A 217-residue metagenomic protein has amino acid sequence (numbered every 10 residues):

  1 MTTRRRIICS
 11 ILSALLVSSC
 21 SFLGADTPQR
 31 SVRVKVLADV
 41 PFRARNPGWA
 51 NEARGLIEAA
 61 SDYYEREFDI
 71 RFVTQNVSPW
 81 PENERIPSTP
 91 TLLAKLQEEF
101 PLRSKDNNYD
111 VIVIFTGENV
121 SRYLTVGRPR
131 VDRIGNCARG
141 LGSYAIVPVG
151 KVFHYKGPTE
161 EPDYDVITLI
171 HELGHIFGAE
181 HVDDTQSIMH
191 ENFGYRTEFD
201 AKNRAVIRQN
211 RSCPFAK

Functional and structural regions predicted by a protein language model:
I7-C9: N-terminal export leaders
L15-V17: Hydrophobic core
L23-A25: Boundary at the C-terminal end of the N-terminal hydrophobic targeting segment
R30-P47: Acidic/histidine-rich, surface-exposed loop or edge segments in extracytoplasmic proteins
L37-P41, Q75-V77, I114-N119, A179 (+1 more regions): Active-site-proximal beta-strand/loop segments in catalytic clefts of secreted hydrolases
A50-I167: Metzincin-family zinc-dependent endopeptidase catalytic domain
G142-K217: The catalytic-center signature of Zn2+-dependent metalloproteases
